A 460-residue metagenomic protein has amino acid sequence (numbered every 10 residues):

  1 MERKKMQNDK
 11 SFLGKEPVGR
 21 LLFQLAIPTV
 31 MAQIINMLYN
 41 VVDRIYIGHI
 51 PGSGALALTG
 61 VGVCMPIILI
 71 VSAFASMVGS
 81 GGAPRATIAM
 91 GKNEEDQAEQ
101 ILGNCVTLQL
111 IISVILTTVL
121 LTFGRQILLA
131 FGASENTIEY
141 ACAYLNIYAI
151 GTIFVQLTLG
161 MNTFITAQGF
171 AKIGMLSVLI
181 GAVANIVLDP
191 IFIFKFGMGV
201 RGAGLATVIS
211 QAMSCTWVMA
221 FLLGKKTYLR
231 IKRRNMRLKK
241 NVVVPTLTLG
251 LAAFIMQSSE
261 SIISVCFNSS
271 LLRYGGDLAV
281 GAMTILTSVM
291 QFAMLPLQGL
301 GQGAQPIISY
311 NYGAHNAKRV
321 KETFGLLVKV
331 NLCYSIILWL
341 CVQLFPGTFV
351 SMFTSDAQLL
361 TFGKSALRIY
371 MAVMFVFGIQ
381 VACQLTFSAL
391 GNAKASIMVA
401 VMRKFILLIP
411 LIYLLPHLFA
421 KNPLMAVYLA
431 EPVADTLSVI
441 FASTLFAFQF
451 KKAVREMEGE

Functional and structural regions predicted by a protein language model:
M1-T29, A86-G151, K195-G250, I308-V373 (+1 more regions): Short alpha-helical transmembrane segments in multi-pass integral membrane proteins
L13-I45, H49-S53, P66-G81, R85 (+6 more regions): N-terminal transmembrane alpha-helices
F23, L38-Y39, V78, V119-F123 (+14 more regions): Residue-level signal for transmembrane alpha-helical positions in Major Facilitator Superfamily
Q24-D43, I147, G181, S210-S214 (+4 more regions): Transmembrane helical elements of multi-pass membrane transporters/channels
I34, L38-L58, L128-E135, I191-M198 (+5 more regions): Helix-terminus/linker motif at the lipid-water interface of multi-pass membrane proteins
A55-P66, A141, L145, G204 (+3 more regions): Small-residue hotspots at the loop-to-helix junctions and early N-terminal turns of transmembrane alpha-helices
L58-T118, V155-G174, A282-L340, L344-P346 (+1 more regions): Small-residue-rich hydrophobic transmembrane alpha-helices
G79, Y148-T166, S177-A182, A203-T216 (+4 more regions): Short runs within selected transmembrane alpha-helices of multi-pass transporters and secretion channels
